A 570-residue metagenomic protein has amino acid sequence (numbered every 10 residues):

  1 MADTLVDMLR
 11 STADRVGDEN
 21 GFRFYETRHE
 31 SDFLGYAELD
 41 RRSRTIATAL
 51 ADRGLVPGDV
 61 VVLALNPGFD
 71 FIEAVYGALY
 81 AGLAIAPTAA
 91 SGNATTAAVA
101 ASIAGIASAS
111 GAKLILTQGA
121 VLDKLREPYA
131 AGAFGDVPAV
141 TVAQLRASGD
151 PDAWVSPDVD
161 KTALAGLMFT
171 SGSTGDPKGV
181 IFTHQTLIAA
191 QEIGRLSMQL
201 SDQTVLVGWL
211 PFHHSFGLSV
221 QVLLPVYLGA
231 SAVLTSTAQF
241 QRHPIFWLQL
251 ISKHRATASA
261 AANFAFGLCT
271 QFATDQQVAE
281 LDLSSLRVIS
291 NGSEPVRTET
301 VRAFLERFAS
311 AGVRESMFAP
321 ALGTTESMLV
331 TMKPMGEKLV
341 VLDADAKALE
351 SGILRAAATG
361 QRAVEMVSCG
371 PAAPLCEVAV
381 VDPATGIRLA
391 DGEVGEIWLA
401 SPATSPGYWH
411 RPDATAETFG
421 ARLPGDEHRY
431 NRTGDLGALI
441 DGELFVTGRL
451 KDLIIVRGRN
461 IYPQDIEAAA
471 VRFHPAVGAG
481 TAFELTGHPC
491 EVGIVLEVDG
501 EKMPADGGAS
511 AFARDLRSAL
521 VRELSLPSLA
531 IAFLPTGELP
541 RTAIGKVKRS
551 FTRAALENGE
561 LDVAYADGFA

Functional and structural regions predicted by a protein language model:
G17-N20, A139-V140, G149-F169, G175-D176 (+1 more regions): Conserved pre-ATP/AMP-binding loop-to-beta segment of ANL
D18, F22-E73, N93-A101, G179-Q185: Conserved AMP-binding/adenylate-forming core of the ANL superfamily
F33-A37, D158, A165-A189: Conserved AMP-binding A3 loop
I188-V205, S215-T257, F272-Q277, M335 (+1 more regions): Conserved AMP-binding/adenylation subdomain of ANL enzymes
S252, S259, S401, P406-G407 (+2 more regions): AMP-binding/adenylate-forming catalytic core of the ANL superfamily
K253-A261, F272-A363, E377, G386: Gly/Ser/Thr-rich phosphate-binding loop
V367-E377, A384-G392, E396-N460: Conserved ATP-binding/catalytic segment of the ANL
T481-F483, G493-I494, R517-A570: Conserved C-terminal "lid"/linker of ANL adenylate-forming enzymes
